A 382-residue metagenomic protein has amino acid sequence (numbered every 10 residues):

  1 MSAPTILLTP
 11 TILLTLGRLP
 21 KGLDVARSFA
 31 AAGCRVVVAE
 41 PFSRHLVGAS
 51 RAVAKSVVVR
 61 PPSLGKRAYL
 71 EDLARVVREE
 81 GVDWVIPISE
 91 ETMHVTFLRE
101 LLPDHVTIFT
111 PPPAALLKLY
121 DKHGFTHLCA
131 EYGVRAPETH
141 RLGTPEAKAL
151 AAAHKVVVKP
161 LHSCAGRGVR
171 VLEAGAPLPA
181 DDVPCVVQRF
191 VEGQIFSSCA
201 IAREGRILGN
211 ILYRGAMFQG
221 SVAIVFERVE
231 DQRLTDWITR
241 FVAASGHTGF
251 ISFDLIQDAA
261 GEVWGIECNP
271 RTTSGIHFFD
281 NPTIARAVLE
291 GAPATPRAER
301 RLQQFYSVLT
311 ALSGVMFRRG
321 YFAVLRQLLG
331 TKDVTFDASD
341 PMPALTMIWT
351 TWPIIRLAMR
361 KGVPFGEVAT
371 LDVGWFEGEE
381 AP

Functional and structural regions predicted by a protein language model:
M1-T110: ATP-binding N-terminal substructure of ATP-dependent carboxylate-amine bond-forming enzymes
L14, R35-E40, I86-P87, T139-R141 (+2 more regions): Short, hydrophobic beta-strand segments that form beta-sheet elements in well-ordered domains
K66-E79, E146-A152, A176-A180: Short amphipathic alpha-helix with an adjacent loop that forms part of the alpha/beta core around
P103, A114-A151: Glycine-/Pro-rich loop/turn segments that contact NAD(P) or position catalytic residues in Rossmann-like domains
C129, P137-R141, L150-R167, V183-G193 (+2 more regions): ATP-grasp fold ATP-binding core
V169-W237, G246, I256-G265: Phosphate-binding site of ATP-dependent enzymes
E227-P382: ATP-dependent carboxylate activation and anion-phosphoryl transfer catalytic cores that bind Mg-ATP to form
